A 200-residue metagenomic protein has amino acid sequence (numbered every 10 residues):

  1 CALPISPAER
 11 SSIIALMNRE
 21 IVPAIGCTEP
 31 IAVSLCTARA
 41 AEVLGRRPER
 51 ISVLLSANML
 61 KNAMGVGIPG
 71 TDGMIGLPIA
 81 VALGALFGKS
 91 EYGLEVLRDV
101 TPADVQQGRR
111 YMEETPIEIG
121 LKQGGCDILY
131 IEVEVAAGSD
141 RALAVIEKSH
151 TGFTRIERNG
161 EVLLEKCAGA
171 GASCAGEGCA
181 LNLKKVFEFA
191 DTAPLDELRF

Functional and structural regions predicted by a protein language model:
C1-L3: Short, small-residue-biased leader/transition segments that mark boundaries at the very start of proteins
I5-E9, L44-R47, G73-M74, K122-D127 (+1 more regions): Solvent-exposed alpha-helices and their adjacent loops that cap or buttress functional pockets in soluble metabolic
A8-S12, T28-L35, D72-G76, A80 (+4 more regions): Conserved active-site and cofactor/substrate-binding residues in soluble primary-metabolism enzymes
S12-I25, K61, K185-F187: Generic N-terminal amphipathic, Lys/Arg-enriched alpha-helix
P23-G26, G67-T71, E95-R98: Hydrophobic alpha-helical scaffolding
P30-R46: Alpha-helical support elements that line or immediately flank enzyme active sites and cofactor-binding pockets
P48-G93, V105-I117: A structural-propensity feature for long, helix-poor, extended segments
E113-F200: Signature of multi-pass transmembrane helix bundles
